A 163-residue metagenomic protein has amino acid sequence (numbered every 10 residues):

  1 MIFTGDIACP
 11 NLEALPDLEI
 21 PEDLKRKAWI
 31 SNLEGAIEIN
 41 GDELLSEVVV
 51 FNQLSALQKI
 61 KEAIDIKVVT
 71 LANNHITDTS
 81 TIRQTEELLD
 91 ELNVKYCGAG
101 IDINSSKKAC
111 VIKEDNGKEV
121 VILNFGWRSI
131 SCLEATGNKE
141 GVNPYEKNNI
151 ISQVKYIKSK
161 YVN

Functional and structural regions predicted by a protein language model:
M1-K25: Active-site-proximal N-terminal segment of extracellular/periplasmic enzymes that hydrolyze or transfer
I2-F3, A8-C9, L45-Q58, K95-C97 (+1 more regions): Hydrophobic structural segments
I2-F3, K27-N32, K67-A72, Y96-G98 (+2 more regions): Structural recognition of the beta-strand scaffold that forms the well-ordered cores of secreted hydrolase catalytic
G5-A8, L33-A36, N73-I76, I101 (+1 more regions): Active-site metal-binding loops of divalent metal-dependent hydrolases
L12-E19, G35-K59, A72-L92: Metal-dependent catalytic neighborhoods of phosphoester/phosphodiester hydrolases
L15-E22, F51, E114-N163: Binuclear metal-dependent hydrolase catalytic cores centered on His/Asp/Glu-rich metal-binding motifs
L24-K27, K59-V68, Y156-V162: A structural motif corresponding to the C-terminal end of an alpha-helix and its immediate exit/capping segment
V68-V121: Active-site-adjacent helix-turn-beta-strand microarchitecture at beta-sheet edges that either contains or buttresses
